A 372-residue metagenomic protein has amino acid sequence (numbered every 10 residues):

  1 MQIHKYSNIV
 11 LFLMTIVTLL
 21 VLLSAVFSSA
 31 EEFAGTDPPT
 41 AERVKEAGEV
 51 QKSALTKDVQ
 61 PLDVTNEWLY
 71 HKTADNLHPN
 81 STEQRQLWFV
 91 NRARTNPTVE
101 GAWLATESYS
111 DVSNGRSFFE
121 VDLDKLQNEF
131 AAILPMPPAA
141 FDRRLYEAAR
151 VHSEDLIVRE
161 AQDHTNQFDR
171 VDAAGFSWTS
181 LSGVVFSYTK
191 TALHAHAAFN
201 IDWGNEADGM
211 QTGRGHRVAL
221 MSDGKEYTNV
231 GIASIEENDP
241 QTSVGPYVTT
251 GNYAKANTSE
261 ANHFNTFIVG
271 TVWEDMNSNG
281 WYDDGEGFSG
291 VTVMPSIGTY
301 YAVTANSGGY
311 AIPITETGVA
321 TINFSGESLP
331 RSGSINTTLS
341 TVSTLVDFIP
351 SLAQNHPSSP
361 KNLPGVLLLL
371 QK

Functional and structural regions predicted by a protein language model:
I3-M14: Bacterial N-terminal signal peptides that target proteins for export
L13-A25: Bacterial N-terminal signal peptides
E32-V44, R144-T258: A well-ordered secondary-structure block
D58-P61, W68-T179, R217, D223-V230 (+1 more regions): Short, well-ordered surface patches within globular domains
A261-S278: A short, Gly/Thr-enriched small/hydrophobic beta-strand-prone motif that recurs across taxa
M276-F288, M294-G309, P313-I314: Short, acidic Ser/Thr/Gly-rich low-complexity loop/linker segments typical of extracellular and cell-surface proteins
T317-S328: A short, solvent-exposed beta-strand micro-motif common in secreted/extracellular proteins
I335-K361, L368: Extracellular beta-sheet/turn segments enriched in Thr/Pro/Gly and aliphatic residues
